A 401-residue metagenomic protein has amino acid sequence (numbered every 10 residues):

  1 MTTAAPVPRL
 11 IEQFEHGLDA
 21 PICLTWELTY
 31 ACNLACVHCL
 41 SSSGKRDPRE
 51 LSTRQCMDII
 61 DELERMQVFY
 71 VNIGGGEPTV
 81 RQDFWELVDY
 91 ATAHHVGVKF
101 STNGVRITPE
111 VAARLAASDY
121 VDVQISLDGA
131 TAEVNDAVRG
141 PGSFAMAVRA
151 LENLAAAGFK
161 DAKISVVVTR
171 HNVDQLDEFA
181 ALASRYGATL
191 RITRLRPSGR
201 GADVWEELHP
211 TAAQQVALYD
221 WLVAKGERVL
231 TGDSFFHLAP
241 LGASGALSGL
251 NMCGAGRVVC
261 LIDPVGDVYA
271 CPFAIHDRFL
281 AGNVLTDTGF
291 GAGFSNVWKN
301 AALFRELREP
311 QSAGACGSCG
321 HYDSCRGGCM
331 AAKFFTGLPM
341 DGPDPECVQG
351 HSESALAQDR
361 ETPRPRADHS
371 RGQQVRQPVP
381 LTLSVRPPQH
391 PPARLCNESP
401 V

Functional and structural regions predicted by a protein language model:
M1, L51, G97, A117-V121 (+3 more regions): Radical SAM enzyme [4Fe-4S]-AdoMet core and its adjacent flexible, acidic and glycine-rich loops/tails across
T2-D122: Conserved alpha-helical substructure of the radical SAM core
T2-I11, E15, F273-V401: Flexible mid-to-C-terminal extensions adjoining Fe-S/redox cofactors in radical SAM and related proteins
A20, T92, K160, C253-G254 (+1 more regions): Residue-level preference for beta-strand/loop junctions
I22, F69, G256, I275 (+1 more regions): Exposed loop/turn and edge beta-strand positions of beta-sandwich/beta-sheet ligand-binding modules
T25, T29-C32, A246, P264 (+5 more regions): Residue-level signal for mature regions of secreted extracellular proteins and peptides
